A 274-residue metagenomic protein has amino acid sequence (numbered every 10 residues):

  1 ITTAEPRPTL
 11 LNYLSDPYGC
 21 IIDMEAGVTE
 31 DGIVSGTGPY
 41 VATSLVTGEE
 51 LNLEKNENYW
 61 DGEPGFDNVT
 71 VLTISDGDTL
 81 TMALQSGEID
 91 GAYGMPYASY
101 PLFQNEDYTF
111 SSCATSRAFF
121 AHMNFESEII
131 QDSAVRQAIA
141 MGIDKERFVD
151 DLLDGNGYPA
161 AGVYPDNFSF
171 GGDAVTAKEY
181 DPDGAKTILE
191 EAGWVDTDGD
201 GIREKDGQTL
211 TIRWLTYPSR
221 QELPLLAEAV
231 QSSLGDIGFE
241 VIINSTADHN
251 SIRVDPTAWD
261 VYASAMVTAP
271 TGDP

Functional and structural regions predicted by a protein language model:
I1, G38-T43, L51-N52, D67-T73 (+2 more regions): Short, well-ordered beta-strand elements
E5-P64, N68, D78, P182-D183 (+1 more regions): Gly/Pro-rich hinge or "lid" segments in bacterial periplasmic/extracellular proteins
V28, N56-L102, Q231, E240-I242: Ligand-site clamp/hinge motif
T79-T81, I89, S99-Y100, E126 (+5 more regions): Short, hydrophobic alpha-helical packing/hinge segments within bilobed ligand-binding/sensory domains
P101-S112, P256-W259, G272-P274: Ligand-binding "clamshell"
T109-N124: Periplasmic-binding protein-like
Q131-S232: Append "and occasionally in soluble cytosolic enzymes with long acidic Gly/Pro-rich linkers
G235-P274: Periplasmic binding protein-like
